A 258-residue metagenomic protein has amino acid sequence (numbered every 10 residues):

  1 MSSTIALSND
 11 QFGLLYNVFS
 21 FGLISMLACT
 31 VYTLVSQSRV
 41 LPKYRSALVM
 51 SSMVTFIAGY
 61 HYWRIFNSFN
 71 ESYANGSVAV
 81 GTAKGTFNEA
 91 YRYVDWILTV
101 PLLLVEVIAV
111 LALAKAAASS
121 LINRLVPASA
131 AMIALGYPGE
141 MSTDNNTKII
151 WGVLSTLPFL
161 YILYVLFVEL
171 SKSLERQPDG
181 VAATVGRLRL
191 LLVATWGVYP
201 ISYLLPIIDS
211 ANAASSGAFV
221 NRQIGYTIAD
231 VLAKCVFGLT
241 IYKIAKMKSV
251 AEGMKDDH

Functional and structural regions predicted by a protein language model:
S2-M26, K148: Hydrophobic transmembrane alpha-helical segments in integral membrane proteins
N9-G13, G81-I97, V220-I228: Short aromatic-rich membrane-water interface segments that cap or initiate transmembrane helices in multi-pass membrane
S25, A47-S68, G197-L204: Hydrophobic alpha-helical transmembrane segments of multi-pass membrane proteins
A28-Y32, E106, L135-G136, P158-D179 (+1 more regions): Alpha-helical transmembrane segments in multipass membrane proteins, preferentially the mid-helix core
T30-L34, Y93-L125, A130-M141, E169: Internal transmembrane alpha-helix with an interfacial aromatic "cap," most often the third helix
G59-Y91, A134, E140-T143: Helix-loop junctions on the outward
S119-R124, I149, L170-A194, F219: Membrane-helix boundary/juxtamembrane motif in polytopic membrane proteins
V165-V168, R187-H258: C-terminal transmembrane-bundle signature of multipass membrane proteins, characterized by strong activation on
